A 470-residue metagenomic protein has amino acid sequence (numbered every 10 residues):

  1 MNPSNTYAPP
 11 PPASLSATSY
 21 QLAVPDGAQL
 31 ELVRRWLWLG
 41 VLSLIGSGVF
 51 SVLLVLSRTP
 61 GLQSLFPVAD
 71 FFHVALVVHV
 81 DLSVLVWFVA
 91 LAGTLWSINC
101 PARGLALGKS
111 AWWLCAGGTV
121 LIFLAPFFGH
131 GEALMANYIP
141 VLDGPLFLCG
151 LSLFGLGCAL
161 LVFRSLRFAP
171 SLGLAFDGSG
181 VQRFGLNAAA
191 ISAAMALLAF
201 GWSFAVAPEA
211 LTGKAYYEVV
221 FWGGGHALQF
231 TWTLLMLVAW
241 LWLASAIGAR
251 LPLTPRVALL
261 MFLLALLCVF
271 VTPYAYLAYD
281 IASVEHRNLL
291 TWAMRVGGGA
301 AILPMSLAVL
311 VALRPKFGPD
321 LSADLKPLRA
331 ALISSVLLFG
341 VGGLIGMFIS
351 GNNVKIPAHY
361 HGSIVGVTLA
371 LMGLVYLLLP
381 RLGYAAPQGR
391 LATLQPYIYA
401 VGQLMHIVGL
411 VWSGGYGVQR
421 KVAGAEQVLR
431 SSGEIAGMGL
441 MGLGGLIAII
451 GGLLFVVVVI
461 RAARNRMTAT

Functional and structural regions predicted by a protein language model:
M1-R34, S64-L65, P170-S179, A210-Y217 (+3 more regions): Extramembrane terminal tails and long inter-domain/linker segments of multi-pass membrane proteins
P12-A90: N-terminal signal-anchor module of multipass membrane proteins
Y20, A90-G104, F127-H130, G155-G173 (+5 more regions): Internal transmembrane alpha-helix with an interfacial aromatic "cap," most often the third helix
L32-S43, R103-G118, D177-A194, L253-L266 (+2 more regions): Interfacial and helix-entry/exit segments of alpha-helical transmembrane bundles in multi-pass inner-membrane proteins
V41-F50, G117-A125, L153-L160, R183-A205 (+6 more regions): Alpha-helical transmembrane segments of multi-pass integral membrane proteins
V52-P60, F72-L172, F204-P208, F230 (+2 more regions): Membrane-interface helix-loop-helix modules in multi-pass inner-membrane proteins
H73-V89, F221-M236, W292-G409, S413 (+2 more regions): Functional transmembrane alpha-helices
A215-Y216, W222-L307: Long, internal scaffold/assembly segments composed of regular secondary structure
